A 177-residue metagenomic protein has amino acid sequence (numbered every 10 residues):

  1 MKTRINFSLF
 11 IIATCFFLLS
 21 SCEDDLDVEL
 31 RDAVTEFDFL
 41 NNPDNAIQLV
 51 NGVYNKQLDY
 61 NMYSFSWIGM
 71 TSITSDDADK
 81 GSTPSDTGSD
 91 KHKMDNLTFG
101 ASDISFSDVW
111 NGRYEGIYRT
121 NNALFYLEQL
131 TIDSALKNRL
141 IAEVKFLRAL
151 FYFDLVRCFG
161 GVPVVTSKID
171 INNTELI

Functional and structural regions predicted by a protein language model:
M1, C22-D24, V53, T120 (+1 more regions): Terminal processing/anchoring signals of secreted or surface-associated proteins and related intramolecular
M1-L30: Bacterial Sec-dependent N-terminal signal peptides
C22-E29, S89-K93, V162: Short, compositionally biased low-complexity segments
C22-T74, F99: Membrane-proximal, proline-rich intrinsically disordered regions
E29, V156-S167: Short, well-structured active-site flanking segments
D32-T35, L97-F99, T166-T174: Short linear capping/connector segments at secondary-structure termini
I47, N55-D59, P84-F159, N173-L176: Conserved, well-structured interaction surfaces
T74-D77, S105: Primarily recognizes Gram-negative and organellar outer-membrane beta-barrels
